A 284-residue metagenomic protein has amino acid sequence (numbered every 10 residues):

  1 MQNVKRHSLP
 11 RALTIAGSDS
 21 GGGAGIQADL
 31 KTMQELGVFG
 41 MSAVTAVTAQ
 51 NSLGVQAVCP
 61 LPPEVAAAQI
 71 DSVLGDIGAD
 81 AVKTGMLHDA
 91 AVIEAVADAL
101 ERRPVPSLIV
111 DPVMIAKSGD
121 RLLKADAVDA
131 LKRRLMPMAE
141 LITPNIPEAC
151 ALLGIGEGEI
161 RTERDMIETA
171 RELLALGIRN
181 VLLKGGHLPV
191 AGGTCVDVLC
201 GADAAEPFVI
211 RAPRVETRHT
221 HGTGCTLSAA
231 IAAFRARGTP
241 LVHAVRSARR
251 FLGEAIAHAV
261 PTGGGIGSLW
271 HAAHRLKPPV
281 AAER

Functional and structural regions predicted by a protein language model:
Q2-T14, I26, L30-L122, P278: Conserved N-terminal subdomain of the carbohydrate kinase-like
K5, L36-M41, E206-F208, F234-A248: Phosphate-handling active-site elements
L9, P60, V242-R284: Charged C-terminal helix
I15-G21, P207-G222: Short pre-catalytic strand/loop immediately N-terminal to key active-site residues, enriched for Gly-Thr
T32, A151, R218-L241: Short, small-residue alpha-helix embedded
A125-P207: Conserved phosphate/ATP/ADP-binding segment of small-molecule kinases
D165-L174, I210, P240-A255: Short, well-structured alpha-helical segments that form the helix of a local strand-helix-strand
